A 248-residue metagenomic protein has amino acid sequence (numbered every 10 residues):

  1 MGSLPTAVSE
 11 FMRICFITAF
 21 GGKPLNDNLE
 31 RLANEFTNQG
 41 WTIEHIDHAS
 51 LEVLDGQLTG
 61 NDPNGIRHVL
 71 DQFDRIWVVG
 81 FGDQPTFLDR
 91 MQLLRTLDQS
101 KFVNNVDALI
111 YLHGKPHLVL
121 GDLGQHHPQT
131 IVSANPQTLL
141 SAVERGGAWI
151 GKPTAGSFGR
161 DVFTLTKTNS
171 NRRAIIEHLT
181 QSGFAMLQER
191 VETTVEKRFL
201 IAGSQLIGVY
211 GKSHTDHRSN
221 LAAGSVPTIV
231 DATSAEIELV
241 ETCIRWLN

Functional and structural regions predicted by a protein language model:
T6-A7: Ala/Thr-enriched low-complexity intrinsically disordered regions
F11-C15: Extreme N-terminal starter segment of soluble prokaryotic enzymes
F20-V132: Conserved N-proximal alpha/beta basic substrate-recognition cap immediately N-terminal to, or forming the N-lobe
R75-W77, I150, M186: Structural motif
D107-I110, A134-T138, T154-F158, T168-S170 (+1 more regions): Short acidic/polar capping segments at secondary-structure boundaries
H127-G146: Rossmann-like NAD(P)H-binding beta-loop-alpha module
G146-G147, F158-L247: Phosphate-binding site of ATP-dependent enzymes
